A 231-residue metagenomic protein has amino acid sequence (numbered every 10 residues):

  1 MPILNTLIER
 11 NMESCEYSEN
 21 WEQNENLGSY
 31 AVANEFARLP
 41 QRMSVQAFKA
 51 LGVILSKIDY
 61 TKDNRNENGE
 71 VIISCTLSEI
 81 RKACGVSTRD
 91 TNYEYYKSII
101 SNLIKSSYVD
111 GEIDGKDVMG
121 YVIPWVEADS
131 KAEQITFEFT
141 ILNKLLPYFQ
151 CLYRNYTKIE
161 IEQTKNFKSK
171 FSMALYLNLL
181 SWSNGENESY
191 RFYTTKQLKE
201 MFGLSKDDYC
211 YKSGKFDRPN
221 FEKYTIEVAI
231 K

Functional and structural regions predicted by a protein language model:
P2-K231: Charged, alpha-helix-forming regions
